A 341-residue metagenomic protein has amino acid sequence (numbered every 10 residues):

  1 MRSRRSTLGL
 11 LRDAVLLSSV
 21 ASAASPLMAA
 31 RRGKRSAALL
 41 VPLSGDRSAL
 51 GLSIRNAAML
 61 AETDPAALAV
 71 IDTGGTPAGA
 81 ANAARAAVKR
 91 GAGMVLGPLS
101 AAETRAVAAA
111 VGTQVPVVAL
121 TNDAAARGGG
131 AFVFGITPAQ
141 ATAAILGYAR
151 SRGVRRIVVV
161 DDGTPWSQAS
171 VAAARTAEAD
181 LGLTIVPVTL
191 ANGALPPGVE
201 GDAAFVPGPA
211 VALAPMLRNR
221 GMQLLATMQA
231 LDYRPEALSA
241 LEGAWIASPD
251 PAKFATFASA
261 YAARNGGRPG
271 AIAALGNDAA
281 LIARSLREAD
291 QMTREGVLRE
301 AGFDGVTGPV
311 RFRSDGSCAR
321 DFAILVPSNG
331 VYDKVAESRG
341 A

Functional and structural regions predicted by a protein language model:
M1-S22: N-terminal secretory signal peptides and thylakoid transit peptides that target proteins across membranes
A23-A24, A29: Boundary at the C-terminal end of the N-terminal hydrophobic targeting segment
R35-N56, I71-T73, I272: Extracytoplasmic "Venus flytrap"
G51, R55, M59, A81-A84 (+7 more regions): Extracytoplasmic/secreted envelope proteins and their assembly/folding machinery, especially bacterial periplasmic
L68-K89, A141-A144, T189-V199, F254: Structural motif
G93-L183, Q223-S239, A244-I246: Extracytoplasmic ligand/sensor domains, especially the bilobed periplasmic-binding protein
V211-N277, E288-M292: Extracellular/periplasmic periplasmic-binding protein-like sensory domains
N265-A280, R284-A336: Segments of small-molecule ligand-sensing domains
